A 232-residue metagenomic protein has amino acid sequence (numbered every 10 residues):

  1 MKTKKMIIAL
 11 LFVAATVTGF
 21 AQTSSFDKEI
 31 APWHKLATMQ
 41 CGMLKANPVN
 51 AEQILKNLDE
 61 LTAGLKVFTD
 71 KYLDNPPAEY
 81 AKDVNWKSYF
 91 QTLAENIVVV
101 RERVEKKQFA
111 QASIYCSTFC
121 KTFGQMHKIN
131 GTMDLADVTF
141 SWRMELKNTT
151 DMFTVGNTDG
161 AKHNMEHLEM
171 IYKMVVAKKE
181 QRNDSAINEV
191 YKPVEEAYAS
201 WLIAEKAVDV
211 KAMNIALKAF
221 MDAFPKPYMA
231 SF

Functional and structural regions predicted by a protein language model:
M1-I8: Bacterial N-terminal signal peptides that target proteins for export
F12-F20: Hydrophobic h-region of N-terminal signal peptides that target proteins for export in Gram-negative bacteria
Q22-D59, D83-V84, T132-T139, R143: Immediate post-signal-peptide N-terminus of mature secreted/exported proteins
K45-A46, T92, R101-V104, F153 (+1 more regions): Hydrophobic/aromatic side-chain positions at a characteristic register within alpha-helices of tetratricopeptide repeats
N47-E52, E105, F109-A112, T158-D159 (+1 more regions): Charged, low-complexity interaction regions
G64-K87, I171-Y191: Short, solvent-exposed, charged loop/turn and helix-capping segments that join or cap alpha-helices on peripheral
A78-F90, N96-V98, S185-E189, E196 (+2 more regions): A cross-kingdom feature marking solvent-exposed beta-strand/loop segments within repeated, beta-rich binding/scaffold
R101-E195, L217-F232: Extended amphipathic alpha-helical interaction segments
